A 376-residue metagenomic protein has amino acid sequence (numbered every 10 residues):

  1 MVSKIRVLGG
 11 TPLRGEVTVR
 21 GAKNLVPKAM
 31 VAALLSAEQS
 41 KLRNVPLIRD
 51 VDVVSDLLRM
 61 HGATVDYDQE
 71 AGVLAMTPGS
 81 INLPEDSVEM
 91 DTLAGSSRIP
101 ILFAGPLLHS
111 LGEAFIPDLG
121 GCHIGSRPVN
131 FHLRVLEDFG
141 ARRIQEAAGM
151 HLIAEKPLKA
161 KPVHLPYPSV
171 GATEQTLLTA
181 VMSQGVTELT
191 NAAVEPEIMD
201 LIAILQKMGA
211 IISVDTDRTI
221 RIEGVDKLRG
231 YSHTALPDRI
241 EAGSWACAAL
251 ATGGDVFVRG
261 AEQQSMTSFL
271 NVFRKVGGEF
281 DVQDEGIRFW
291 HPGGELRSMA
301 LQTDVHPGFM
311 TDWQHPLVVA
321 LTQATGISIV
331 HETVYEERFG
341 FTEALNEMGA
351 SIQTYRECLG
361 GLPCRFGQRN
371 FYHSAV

Functional and structural regions predicted by a protein language model:
M1-V376: Short, structured segments at the rim of ligand-binding sites
